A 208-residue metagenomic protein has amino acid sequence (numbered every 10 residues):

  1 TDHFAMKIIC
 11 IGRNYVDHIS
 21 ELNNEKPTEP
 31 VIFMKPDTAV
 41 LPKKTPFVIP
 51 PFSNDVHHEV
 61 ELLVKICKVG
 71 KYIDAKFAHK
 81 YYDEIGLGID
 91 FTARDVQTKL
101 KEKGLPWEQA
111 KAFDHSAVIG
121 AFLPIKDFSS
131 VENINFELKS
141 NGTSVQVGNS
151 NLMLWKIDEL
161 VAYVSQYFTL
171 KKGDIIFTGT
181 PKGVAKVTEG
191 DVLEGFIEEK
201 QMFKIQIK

Functional and structural regions predicted by a protein language model:
T1-Y167, K171, I175, G183-K208: Catalytic-core "active-site belt" of small-molecule-metabolizing enzymes, emphasizing His/Asp/Glu-rich regions
T180: Switch II (G3) loop of P-loop NTPases
